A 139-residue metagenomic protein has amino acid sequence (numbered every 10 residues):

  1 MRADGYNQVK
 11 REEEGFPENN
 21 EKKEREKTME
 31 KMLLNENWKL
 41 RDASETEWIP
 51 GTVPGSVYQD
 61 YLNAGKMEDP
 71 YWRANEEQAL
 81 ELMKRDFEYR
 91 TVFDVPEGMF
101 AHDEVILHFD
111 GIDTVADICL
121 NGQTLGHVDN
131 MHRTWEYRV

Functional and structural regions predicted by a protein language model:
R2-N7: Extreme N-terminal basic, low-complexity initiation segments that serve as generic localization/processing leaders
Q8-R11, G15-T28: Short, Lys/Arg-enriched N-terminal segments with co-localized hydrophobic residues within the first ~10-30 amino acids
V9, K23, Y71, E88-Y89: Intrinsically disordered, low-complexity sequence elements enriched in Ser/Thr/Gly/Pro
E30-S44, V57-G65, A79, K84-V139: Accessory beta-strand-rich segments of carbohydrate-active enzymes
I49-P54: Short Gly/aromatic-enriched secondary-structure transition segments
P70-A79: N-terminal glycine-rich cofactor-binding segment
